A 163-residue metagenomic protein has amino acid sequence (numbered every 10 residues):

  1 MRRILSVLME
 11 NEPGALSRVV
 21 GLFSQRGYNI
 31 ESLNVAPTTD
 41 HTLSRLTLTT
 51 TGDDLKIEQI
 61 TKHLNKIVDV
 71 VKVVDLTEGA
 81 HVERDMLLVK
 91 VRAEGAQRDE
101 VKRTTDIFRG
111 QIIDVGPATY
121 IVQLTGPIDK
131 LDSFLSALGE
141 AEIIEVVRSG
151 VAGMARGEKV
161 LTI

Functional and structural regions predicted by a protein language model:
M1-I4, L8-R45, T49-I163: Long, contiguous binding/interaction regions
